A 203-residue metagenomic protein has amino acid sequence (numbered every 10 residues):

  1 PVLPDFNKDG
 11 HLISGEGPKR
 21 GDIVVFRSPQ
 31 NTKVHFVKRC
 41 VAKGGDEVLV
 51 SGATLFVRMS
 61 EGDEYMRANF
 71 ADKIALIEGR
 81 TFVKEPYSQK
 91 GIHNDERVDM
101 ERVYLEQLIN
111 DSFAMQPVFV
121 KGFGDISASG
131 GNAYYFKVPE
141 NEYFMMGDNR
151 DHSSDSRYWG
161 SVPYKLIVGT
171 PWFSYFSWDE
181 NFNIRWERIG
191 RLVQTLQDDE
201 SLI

Functional and structural regions predicted by a protein language model:
P1-I203: Soluble "head" domains of membrane/secretory-pathway proteins
